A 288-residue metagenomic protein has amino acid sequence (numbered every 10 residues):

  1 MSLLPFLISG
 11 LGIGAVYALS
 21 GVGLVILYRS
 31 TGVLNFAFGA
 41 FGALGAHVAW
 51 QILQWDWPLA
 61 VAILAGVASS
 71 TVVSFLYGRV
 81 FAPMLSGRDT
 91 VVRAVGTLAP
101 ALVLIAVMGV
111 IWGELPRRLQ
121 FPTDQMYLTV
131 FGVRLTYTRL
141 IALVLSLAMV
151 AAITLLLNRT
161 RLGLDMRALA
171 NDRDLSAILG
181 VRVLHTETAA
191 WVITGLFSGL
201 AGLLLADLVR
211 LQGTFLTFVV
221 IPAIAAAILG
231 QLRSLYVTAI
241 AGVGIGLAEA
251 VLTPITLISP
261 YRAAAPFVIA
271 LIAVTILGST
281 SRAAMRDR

Functional and structural regions predicted by a protein language model:
M1-S20, V48, D56-A62, R88-V95 (+5 more regions): Membrane-interfacial amphipathic/re-entrant helices at transmembrane-helix boundaries
S2-Q54, Y77-R88, V92, L229-Y236 (+1 more regions): Single transmembrane alpha-helix segments in multi-pass membrane proteins
S9, G14, R134-L211, L235-I240: Helix-loop-helix "hairpin" substructures at the membrane interface of multi-pass membrane proteins
Y17, G21, W57-A68, V192-S198 (+1 more regions): Transmembrane alpha-helical segments in multi-pass inner-membrane proteins
L24, W57-A101, V107, A241-I245: Alpha-helical transmembrane segments within multi-pass membrane transporters and channels
L24-A46, G87-V92, L162-D165, T188-A189 (+3 more regions): Short, non-helical or kinked segments that cap or interrupt transmembrane helices
M84-R159, T186-A189, P254-A263, R286-R288: Transmembrane helix-bundle core of multi-pass membrane transporters and related energy-transducing complexes
I111, N171-H185, L252, T256-R288: Cytosolic-side transmembrane-helix boundaries in multi-pass membrane proteins
